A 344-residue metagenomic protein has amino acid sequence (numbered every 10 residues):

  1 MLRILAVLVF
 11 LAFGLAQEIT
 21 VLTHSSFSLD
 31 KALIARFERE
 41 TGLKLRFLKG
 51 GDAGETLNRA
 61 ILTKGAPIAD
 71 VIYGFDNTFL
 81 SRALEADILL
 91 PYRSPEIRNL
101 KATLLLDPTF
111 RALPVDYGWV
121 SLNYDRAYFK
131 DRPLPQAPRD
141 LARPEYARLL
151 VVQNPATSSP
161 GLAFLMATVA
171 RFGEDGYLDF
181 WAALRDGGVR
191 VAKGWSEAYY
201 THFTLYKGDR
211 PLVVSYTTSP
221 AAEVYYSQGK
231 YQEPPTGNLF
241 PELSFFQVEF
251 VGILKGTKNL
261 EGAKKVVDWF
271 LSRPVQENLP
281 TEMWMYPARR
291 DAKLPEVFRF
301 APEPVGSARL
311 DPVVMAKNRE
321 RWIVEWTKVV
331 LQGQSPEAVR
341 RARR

Functional and structural regions predicted by a protein language model:
Q17-R82, V339: Early extracytoplasmic/lumenal segment of secretory-pathway proteins
K49-N58, P67-L90, E96, L100 (+2 more regions): Ligand-binding clamshell of periplasmic/extracellular solute-binding protein-like
P67-I72, L90-L122, A127, R139 (+1 more regions): A structural signal for short loop-to-beta-strand junctions that line the ligand-binding cleft of periplasmic/secreted
N77-I88, L105-P135, G161-R171, F246-G252: Periplasmic solute-binding protein
L90-R98, F110-L113, R139-A142, P211 (+4 more regions): Short beta-strand->loop
A167-L239: Ligand-binding pocket segment of bilobal, Venus flytrap-like solute-binding proteins
V251-D311: Mature extracytoplasmic/periplasmic domains
R309-R344: Conserved C-terminal helix/tail region of periplasmic/extracytoplasmic solute-binding proteins
